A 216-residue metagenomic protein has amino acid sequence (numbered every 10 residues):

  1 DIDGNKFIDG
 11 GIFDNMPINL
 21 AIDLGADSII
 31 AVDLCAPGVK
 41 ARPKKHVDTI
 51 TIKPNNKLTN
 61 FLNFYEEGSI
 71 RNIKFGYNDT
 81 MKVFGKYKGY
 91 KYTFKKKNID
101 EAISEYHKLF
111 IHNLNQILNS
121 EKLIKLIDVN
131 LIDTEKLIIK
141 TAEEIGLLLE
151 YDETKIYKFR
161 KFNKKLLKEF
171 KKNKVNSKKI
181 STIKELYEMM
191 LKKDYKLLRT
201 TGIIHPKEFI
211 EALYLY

Functional and structural regions predicted by a protein language model:
D1-Y216: Patatin-like phospholipase
